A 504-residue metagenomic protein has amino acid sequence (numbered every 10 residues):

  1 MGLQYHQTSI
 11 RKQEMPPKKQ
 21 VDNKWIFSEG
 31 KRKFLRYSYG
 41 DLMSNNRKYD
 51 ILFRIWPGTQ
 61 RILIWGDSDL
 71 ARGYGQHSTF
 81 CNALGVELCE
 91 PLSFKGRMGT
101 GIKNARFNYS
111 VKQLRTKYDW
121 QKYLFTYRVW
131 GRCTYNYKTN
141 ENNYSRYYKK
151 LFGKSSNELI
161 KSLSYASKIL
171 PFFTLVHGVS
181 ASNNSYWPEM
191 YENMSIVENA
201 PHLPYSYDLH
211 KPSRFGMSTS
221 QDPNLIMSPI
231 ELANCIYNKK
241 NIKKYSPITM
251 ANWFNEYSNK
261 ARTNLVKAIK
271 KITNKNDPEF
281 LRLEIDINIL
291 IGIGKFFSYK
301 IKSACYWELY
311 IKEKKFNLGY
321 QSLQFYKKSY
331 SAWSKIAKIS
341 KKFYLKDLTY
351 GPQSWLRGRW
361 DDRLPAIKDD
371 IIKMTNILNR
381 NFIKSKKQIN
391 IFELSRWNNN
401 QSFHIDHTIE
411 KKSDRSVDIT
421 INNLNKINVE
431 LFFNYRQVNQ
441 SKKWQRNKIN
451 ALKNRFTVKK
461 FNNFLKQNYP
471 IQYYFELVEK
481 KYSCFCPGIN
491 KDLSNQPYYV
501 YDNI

Functional and structural regions predicted by a protein language model:
M1-T174, G178, N183-N199, K211: Catalytic-core regions of glycoside hydrolase
L3-Y5, I51-I55, Y74, G85-L88 (+8 more regions): Generic structural hydrophobic/aromatic packing signal, biased to beta-strands
G66-S68, S246, N276, F461 (+1 more regions): Helix N-terminus capping/helix-initiation residues
N82, G292, Y299, V429 (+1 more regions): Residues that flank catalytic or metal-binding motifs in active/ligand-binding sites
C89, C305, C484-C486: Cysteine-centric signal of extracytoplasmic or virion-exposed proteins
N104, Q113-R357, R363: C-terminal non-catalytic alpha-helical accessory regions
L345-R396: C-terminal non-catalytic interaction modules
N376-I504: Glycan-association/targeting regions that enable binding to alpha-glucans and other polysaccharides
